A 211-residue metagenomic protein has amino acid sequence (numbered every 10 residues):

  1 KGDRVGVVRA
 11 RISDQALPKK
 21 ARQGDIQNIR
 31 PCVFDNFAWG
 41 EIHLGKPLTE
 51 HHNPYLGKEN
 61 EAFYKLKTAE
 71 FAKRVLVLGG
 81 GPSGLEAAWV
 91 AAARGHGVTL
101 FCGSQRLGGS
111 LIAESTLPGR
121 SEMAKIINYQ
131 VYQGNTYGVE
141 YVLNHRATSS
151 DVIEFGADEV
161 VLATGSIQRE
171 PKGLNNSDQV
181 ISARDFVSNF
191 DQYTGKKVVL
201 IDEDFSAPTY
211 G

Functional and structural regions predicted by a protein language model:
K1-L78, P82, E86-G97, R106 (+3 more regions): Flavin-dependent oxidoreductase catalytic cores
G2, A157-D158: Local beta-strand N-terminus motif with an aromatic residue
V8-R11, G40, L78, L117-A124 (+2 more regions): Hydrophobic alpha-helical scaffolding
F63-K67, A72-K73, A113-K125, S182-F190 (+1 more regions): Short, contiguous acidic/charged loop-to-helix segments that flank catalytic cores in large enzymes
A72-L100, V142-I153, T164-G173, A183-G211: Rossmann-like dinucleotide/flavin-binding elements
L111-F155: N-terminal Rossmann-like dinucleotide/flavin-binding domain of flavoprotein oxidoreductases that bind FAD/FMN
